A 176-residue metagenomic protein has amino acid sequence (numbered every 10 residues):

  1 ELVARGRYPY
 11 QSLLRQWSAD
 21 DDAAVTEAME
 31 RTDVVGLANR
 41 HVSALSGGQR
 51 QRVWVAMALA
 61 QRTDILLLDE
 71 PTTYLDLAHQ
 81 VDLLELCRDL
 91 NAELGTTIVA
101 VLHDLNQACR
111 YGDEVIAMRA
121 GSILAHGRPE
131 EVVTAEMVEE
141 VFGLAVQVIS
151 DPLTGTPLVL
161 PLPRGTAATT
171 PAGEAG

Functional and structural regions predicted by a protein language model:
A4, A19-L37: Conserved ABC ATPase "signature" region
Q16, H41-L45: Conserved ABC ATPase signature
R62: Conserved catalytic motifs of ABC-family nucleotide-binding domains
L66-E70: Catalytic Walker B motif of ABC-type/P-loop ATPase nucleotide-binding domains
V81-L94: Helical segment within the ABC ATPase nucleotide-binding domain
V141-G176: ABC ATPase nucleotide-binding domains
